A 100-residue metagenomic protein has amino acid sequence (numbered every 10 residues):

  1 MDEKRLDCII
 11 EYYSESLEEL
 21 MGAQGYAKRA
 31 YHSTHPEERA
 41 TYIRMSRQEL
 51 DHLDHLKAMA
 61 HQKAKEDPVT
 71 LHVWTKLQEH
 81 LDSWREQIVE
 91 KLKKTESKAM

Functional and structural regions predicted by a protein language model:
M1-M100: Non-heme di-metal
